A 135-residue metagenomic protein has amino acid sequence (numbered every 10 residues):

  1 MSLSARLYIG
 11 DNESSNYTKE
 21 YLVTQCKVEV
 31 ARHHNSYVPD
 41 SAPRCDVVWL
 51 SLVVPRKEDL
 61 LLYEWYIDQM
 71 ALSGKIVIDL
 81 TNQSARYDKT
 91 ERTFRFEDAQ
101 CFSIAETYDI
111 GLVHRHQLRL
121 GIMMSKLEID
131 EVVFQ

Functional and structural regions predicted by a protein language model:
M1-Q135: Glycine-rich, low-complexity intrinsically disordered segments
